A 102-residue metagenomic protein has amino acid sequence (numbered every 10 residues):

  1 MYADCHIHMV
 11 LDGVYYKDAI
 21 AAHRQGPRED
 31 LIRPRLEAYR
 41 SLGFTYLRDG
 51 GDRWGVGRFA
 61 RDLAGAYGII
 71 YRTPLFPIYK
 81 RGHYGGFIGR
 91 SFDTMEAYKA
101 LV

Functional and structural regions predicted by a protein language model:
M1, C5, Y67-I70: A generic secondary-structure signal marking the coil-to-beta-strand transition
Y2-D62, Y84: Metal-associated gating/positioning segment near the N- to mid-region
F44-V102: Active-site loop-helix segments enriched in His/Asp/Glu that coordinate and activate a nucleophilic water at divalent
